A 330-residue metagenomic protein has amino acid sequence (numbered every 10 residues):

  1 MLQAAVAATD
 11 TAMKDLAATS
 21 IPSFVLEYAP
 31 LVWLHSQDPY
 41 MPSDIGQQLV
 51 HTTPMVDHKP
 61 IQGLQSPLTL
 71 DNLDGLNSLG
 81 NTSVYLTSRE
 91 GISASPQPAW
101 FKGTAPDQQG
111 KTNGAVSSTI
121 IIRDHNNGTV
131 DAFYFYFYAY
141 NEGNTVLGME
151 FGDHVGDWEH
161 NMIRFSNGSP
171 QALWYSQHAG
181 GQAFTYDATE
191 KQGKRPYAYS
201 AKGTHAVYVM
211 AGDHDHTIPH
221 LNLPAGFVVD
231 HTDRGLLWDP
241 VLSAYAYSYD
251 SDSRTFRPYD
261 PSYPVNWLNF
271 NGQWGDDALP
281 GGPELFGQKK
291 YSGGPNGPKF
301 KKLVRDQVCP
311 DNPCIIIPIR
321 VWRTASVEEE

Functional and structural regions predicted by a protein language model:
L2-D157, P170-E330: A domain-level signal for the mature, folded cores of soluble proteins
R164-G168: Short beta-strand micro-motifs enriched in acidic
